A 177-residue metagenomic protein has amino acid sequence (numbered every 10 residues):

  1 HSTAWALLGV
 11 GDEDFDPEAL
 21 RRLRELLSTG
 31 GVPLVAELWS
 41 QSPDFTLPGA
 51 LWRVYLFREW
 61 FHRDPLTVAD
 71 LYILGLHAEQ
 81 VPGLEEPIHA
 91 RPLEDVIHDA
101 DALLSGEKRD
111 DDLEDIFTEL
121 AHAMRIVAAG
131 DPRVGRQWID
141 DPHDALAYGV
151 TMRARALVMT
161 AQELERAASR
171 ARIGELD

Functional and structural regions predicted by a protein language model:
H1-T29, L34-A36: Leu/Val/Ala/Ile-rich N-terminal alpha-helices, chiefly Sec-type signal peptides and the beginnings
V10, L23-L26, D44, P87 (+2 more regions): Generic amphipathic alpha-helical segments used as scaffolds and interaction surfaces in large, multi-domain proteins
F15, E25, P33-D99: Long, charge-patterned amphipathic interaction tracts in eukaryotic proteins
F15-A19, D44, D144, T151: Short, well-ordered helical secondary-structure segments
L71-A168: Helix-driven interaction modules
